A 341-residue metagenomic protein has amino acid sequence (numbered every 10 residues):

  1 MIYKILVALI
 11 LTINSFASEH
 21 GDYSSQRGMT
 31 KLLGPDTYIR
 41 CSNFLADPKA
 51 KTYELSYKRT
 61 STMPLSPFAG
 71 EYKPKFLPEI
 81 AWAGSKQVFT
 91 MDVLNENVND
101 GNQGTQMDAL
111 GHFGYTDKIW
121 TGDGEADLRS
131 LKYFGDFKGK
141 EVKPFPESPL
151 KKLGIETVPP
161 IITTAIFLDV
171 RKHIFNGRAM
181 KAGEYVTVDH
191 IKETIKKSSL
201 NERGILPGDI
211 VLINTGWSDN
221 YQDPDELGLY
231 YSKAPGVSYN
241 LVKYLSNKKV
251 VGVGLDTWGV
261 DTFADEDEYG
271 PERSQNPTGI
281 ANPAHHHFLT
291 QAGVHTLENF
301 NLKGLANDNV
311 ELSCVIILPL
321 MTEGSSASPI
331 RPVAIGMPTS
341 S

Functional and structural regions predicted by a protein language model:
M1-A8: Sec-dependent signal peptide recognition, specifically the positively charged N-region followed immediately by
L9-A17: Hydrophobic h-region of N-terminal signal peptides that target proteins for export in Gram-negative bacteria
S18-S341: Active-/binding-site microenvironments in catalytic and ligand-binding cores
